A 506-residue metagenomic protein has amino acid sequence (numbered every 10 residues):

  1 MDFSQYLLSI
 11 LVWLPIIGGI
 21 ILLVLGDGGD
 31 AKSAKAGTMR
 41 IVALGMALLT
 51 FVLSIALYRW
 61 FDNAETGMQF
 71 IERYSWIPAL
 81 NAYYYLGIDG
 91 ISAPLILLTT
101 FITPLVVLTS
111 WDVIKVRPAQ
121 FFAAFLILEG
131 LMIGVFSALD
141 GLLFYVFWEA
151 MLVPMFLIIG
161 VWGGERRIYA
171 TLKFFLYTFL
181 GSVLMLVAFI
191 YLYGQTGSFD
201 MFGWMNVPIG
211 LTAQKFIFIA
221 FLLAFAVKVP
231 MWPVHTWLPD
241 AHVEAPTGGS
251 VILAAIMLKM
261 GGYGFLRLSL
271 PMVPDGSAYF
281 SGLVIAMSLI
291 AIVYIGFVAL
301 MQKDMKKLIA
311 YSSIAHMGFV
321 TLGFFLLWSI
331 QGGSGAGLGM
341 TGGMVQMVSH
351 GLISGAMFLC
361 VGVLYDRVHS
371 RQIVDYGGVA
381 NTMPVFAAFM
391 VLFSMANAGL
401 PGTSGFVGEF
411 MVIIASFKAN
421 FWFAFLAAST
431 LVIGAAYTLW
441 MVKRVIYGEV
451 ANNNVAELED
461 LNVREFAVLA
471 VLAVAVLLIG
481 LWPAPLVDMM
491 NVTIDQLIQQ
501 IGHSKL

Functional and structural regions predicted by a protein language model:
M1-L7, I21-A123, S198, G203-N206 (+1 more regions): Transmembrane helix-loop-helix hairpins at membrane boundaries of multipass inner-membrane proteins
S4-L14, I88-T99, G141-P154, Q214-V227 (+2 more regions): Structural signature of hydrophobic alpha-helical transmembrane segments
I10-D27, L44-L57, I96-S110, L128-G130 (+6 more regions): Central hydrophobic cores of alpha-helical transmembrane segments in multi-pass inner-membrane proteins across all
G19-K32, T103-K115, L157-R166, V229-V243 (+2 more regions): C-terminal ends of transmembrane helices
G29-M39, A123-I127, L131-A213, V298-S370: Alpha-helical multi-pass transmembrane bundles of energy-transducing inner-membrane proteins
A36-L48, Y169-F179, M383-F386, N462-V471: Alpha-helical transmembrane segments and their helix-start/interface "positive-inside/aromatic belt" motifs in integral
F61-Y83, S182-T236, D240, F265-L283 (+5 more regions): Juxtamembrane/interfacial segments at transmembrane-helix boundaries in multi-pass membrane proteins
W232, S354-F358, F425-E457: Predominantly late transmembrane helices and immediately cytosolic-facing juxtamembrane segments
